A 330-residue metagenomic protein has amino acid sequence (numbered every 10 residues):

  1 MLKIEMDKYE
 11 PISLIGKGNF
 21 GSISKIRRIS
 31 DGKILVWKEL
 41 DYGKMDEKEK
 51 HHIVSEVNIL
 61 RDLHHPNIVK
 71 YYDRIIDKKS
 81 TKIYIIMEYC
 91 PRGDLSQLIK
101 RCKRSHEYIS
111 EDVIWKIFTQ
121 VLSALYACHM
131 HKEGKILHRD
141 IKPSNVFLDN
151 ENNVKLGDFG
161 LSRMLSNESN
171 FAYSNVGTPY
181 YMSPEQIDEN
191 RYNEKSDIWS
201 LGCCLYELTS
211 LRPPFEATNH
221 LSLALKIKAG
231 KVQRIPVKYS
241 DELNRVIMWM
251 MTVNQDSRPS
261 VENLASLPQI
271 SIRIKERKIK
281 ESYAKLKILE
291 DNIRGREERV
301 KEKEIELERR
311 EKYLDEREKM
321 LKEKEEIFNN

Functional and structural regions predicted by a protein language model:
I12-N19, I23: Protein kinase glycine-rich loop
S22-K44: Glycine-rich ATP phosphate-binding loop
I53, V57-N58: Regulatory alphaC helix of protein kinase catalytic domains
K70-I83: Short beta-strand micro-motifs within the conserved protein kinase catalytic domain, predominantly in the N-lobe
S80-D94: Conserved short submotifs of the Hanks-type protein kinase catalytic core that shape the nucleotide-binding pocket
I117-F118: Activation segment signature within eukaryotic-like protein kinase domains
D197: Conserved catalytic-loop aspartate of Hanks-type protein kinases
